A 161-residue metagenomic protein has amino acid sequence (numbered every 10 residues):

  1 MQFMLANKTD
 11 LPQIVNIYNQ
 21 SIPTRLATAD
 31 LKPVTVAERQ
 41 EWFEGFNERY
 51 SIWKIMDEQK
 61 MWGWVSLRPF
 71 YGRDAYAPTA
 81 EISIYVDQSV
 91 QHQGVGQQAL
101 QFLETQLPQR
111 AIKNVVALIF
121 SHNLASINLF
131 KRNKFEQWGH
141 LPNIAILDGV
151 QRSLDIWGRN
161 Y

Functional and structural regions predicted by a protein language model:
Q2-I14: A short beta-loop-alpha structural element at the N-terminal edge of CoA-dependent acyl/N-acetyltransferase catalytic
V15-W42: Conserved GNAT-fold acetyl-CoA-binding loop/helix
K32-S89, L100, N160-Y161: Acetyl-CoA-dependent GNAT
K60-W64, A125, Q151: Glycine-rich acetyl-CoA-binding "A-motif" of GNAT/NAT acetyltransferases
Q91, A117-I127: Conserved beta-strand-loop-alpha-helix junction that forms the acyl-donor binding cleft
H92-Q106, I127-R132: Conserved acetyl-CoA-binding loop-helix of GNAT-fold acetyltransferases
L107-I119: Conserved GNAT acetyl-CoA-binding A-motif
V116-I119, E136-S153: Conserved catalytic-core motifs of GNAT/GCN5-like acyltransferases
